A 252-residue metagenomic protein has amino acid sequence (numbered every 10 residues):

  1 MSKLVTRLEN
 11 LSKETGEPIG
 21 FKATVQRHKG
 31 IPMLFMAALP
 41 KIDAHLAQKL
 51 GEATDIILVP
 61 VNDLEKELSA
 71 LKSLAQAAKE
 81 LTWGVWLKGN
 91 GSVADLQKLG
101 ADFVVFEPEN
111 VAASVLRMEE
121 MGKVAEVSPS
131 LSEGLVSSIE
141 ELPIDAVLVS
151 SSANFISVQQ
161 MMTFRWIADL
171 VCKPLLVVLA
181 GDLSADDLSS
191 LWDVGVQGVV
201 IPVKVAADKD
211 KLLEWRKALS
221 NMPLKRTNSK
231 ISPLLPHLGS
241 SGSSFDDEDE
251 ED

Functional and structural regions predicted by a protein language model:
M1-L87, S243-D252: Conserved N-terminal beta1-alpha1 strand-loop-helix module at the mouth
M36-I42, V59-L64, V85-N90, V105-E109 (+4 more regions): Structural motif
A44-A47, L64-S69, S92-V93, A112-S114 (+2 more regions): Short, charged/polar "capping" segments at the starts of alpha-helices and the immediately preceding loops
L46-K49, G91-L99, L131-E141, G181-V199: Catalytic cores of alpha/beta
I56-L64, A101-S114, A146-F155, W192-W215: Glycine-rich phosphate-binding active-site loops on the catalytic face of alpha/beta enzymes
E65-Q76, E120-G122, E141-L142, V158-V178 (+6 more regions): Long compositionally biased, domain-poor regions of proteins
L74, V205-D252: C-terminal helical cap(s) of enzyme catalytic domains, especially alpha/beta-barrels
E80-K173, N228-I231: Conserved anion-binding
